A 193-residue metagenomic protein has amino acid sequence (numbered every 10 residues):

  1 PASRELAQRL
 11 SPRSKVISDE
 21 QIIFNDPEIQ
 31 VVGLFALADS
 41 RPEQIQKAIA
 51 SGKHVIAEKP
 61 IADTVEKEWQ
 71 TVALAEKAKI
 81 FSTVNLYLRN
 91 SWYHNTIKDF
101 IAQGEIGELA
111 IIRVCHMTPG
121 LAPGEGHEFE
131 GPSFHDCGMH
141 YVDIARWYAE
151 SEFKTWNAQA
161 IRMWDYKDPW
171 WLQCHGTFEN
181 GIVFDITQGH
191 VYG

Functional and structural regions predicted by a protein language model:
P1-S11: N-terminal Rossmann-like dinucleotide-binding module
L6, I22, V31, E43 (+5 more regions): Alpha-helical elements of Rossmann-like donor-binding domains used by nucleotide-donor carbohydrate transfer enzymes
S11-L74: Beta-loop-alpha module in the N-terminal Rossmann-like domain of NAD(P)-dependent dehydrogenases, especially those
S14, Q30, K53, A78-F81 (+2 more regions): Short, well-ordered coil/turn segments that N-cap beta-strands
S18, A57, S82-V84, R113 (+1 more regions): Hydrophobic residues in well-ordered beta-strands that form the structural core
D39, A62-P123: A contiguous active-site-proximal alpha/beta segment in oxidoreductase catalytic domains
E128-P132: Short glycine-enriched, charge-decorated loop/helix-capping segments at active-site entrances that position
D136, V142-G193: Contiguous beta-strand/loop segments that form the cofactor/metal-binding neighborhood of enzyme cores
